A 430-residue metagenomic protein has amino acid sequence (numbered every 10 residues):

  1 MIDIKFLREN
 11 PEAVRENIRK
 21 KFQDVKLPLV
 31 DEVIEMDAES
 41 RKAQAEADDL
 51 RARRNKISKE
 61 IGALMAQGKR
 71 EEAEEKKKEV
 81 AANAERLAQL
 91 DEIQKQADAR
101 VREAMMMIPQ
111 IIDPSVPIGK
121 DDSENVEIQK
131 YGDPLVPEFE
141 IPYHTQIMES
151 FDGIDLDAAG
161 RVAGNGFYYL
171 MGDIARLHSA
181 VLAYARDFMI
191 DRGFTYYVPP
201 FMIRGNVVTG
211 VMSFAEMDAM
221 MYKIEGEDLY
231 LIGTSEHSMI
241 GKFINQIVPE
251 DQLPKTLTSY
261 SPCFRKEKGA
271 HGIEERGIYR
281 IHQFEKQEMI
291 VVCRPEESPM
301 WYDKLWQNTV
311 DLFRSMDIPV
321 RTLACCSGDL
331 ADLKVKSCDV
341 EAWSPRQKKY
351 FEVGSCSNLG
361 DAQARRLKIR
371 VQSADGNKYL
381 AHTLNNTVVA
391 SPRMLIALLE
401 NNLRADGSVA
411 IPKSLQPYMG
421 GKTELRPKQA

Functional and structural regions predicted by a protein language model:
M1-P134, E149, G153: N-terminal alpha-helical targeting/anchoring segments
K130-A430: TRNA-recognition modules of translation machinery and tRNA-sensing kinases, especially anticodon-binding
